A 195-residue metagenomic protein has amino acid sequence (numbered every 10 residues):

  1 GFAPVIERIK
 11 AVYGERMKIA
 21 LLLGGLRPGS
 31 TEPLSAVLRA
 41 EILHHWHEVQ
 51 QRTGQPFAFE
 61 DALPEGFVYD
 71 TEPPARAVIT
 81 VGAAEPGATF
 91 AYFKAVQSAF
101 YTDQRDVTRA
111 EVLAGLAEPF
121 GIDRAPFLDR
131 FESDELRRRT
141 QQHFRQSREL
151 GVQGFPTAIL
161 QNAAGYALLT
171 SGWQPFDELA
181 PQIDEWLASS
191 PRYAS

Functional and structural regions predicted by a protein language model:
G1-Y13, M17, A95-S195: C-terminal cap of thioredoxin/glutaredoxin-like
A3-A99, R109: Structural alpha/beta surface segment adjacent to cysteine/selenocysteine redox centers across thiol/disulfide enzymes
